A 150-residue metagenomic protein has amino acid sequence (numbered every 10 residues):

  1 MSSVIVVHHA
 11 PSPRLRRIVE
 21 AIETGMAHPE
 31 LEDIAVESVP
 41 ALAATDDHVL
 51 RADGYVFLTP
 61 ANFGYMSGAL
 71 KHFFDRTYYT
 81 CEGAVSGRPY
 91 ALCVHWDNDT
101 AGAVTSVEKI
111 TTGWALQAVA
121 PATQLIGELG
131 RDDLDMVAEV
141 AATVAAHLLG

Functional and structural regions predicted by a protein language model:
S2-P29: N-terminal beta1-alpha1 ligand-phosphate binding loop
S3, P29, T45, Q117-G150: Glycine-rich phosphate/pyrophosphate-binding loop and the adjoining helix
S3-I5, A35-E37, A91: A structural signal for isolated positions on well-ordered beta-strands in alpha/beta enzyme cores
V7, V39-A41, P121: Conserved beta-strand termini and adjacent loop/short-helix elements that scaffold enzyme active sites in alpha/beta
S12-P13, F63, H95-D99, Q124-G130: Short histidine/acidic/glycine/proline-rich micro-motifs that form metal- and phosphate-coordinating active-site loops
G25-D33, E82-A84: Short helix-capping segments at alpha-helix termini
P29-A43: A short beta-strand-loop structural module common to alpha/beta enzyme folds
A41-A118: Helix-loop-strand module that forms the ligand-binding subsite of alpha/beta enzymes
